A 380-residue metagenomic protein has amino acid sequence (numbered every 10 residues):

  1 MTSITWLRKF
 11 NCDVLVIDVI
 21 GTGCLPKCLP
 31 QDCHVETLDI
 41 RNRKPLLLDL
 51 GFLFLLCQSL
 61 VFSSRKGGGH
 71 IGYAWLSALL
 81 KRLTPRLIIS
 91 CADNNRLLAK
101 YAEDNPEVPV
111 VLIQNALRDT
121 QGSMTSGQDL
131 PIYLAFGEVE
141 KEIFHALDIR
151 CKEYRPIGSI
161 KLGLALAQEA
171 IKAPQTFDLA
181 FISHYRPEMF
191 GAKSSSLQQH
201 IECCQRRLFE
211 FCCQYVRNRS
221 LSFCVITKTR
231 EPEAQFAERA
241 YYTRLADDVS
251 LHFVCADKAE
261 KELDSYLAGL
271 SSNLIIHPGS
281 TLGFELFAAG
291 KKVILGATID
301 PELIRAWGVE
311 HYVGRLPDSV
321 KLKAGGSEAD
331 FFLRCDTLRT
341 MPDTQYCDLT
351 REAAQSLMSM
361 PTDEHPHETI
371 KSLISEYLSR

Functional and structural regions predicted by a protein language model:
T2-F10, L15-L164, H184, G283: Active-site and donor-binding regions of nucleotide-sugar-utilizing enzymes
D13-L15, A180, K292: Conserved beta-strand elements of the Class I
C24-D32, K100-N105, L147, Q235-V249 (+1 more regions): Short, aromatic/basic amphipathic alpha-helical patches
C151, P156, G279-M358: Catalytic binding pocket for nucleotide-activated donors in carbohydrate/polymer assembly enzymes
L162-R244: Conserved catalytic-core segment of nucleotide-activated headgroup transferases in glycan assembly
R230-A289: Donor nucleotide-activated moiety binding/catalytic core segment of transferases that use nucleotide-activated donors
M360-R380: C-terminal alpha-helical cap of glycosyltransferases
